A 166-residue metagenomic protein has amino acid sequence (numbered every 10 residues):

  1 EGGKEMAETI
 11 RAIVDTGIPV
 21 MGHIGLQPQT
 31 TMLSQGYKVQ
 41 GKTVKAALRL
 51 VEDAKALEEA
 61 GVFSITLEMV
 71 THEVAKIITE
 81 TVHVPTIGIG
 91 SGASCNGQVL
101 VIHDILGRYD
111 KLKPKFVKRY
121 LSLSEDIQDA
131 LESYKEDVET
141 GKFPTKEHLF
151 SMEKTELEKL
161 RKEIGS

Functional and structural regions predicted by a protein language model:
E1-S166: Alpha/beta enzyme core
